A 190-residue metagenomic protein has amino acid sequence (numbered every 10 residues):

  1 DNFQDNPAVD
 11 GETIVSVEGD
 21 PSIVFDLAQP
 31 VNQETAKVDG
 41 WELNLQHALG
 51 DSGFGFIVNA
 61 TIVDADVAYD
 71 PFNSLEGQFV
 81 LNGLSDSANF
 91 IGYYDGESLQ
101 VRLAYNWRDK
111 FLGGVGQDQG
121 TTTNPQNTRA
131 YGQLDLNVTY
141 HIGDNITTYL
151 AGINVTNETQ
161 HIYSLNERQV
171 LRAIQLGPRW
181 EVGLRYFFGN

Functional and structural regions predicted by a protein language model:
D1-N2, W107-Q117, T139-N190: C-terminal beta-signal and adjacent terminal beta-strands/loops of Gram-negative outer-membrane beta-barrel proteins
N2-E18, F72-F79, D109, D118-P125 (+1 more regions): Flexible, surface-exposed loop regions and adjacent strand-edge segments of Gram-negative outer-membrane beta-barrel
A8, A36-V38, Q160: Short capping/connector residues at structural and topological boundaries
I14-Q117, T156: Gram-negative outer-membrane beta-barrel transporters
P30-N32, T122, L136, R168: Short, solvent-exposed loop/turn positions at domain surfaces that link secondary-structure elements or cap domain
N32-E34, P125-N127, A173: Outer-membrane beta-barrel proteins
K37, L84, A130-G132, D144 (+1 more regions): Residue-level preference for beta-strand/loop junctions
D86-Y94, L134-V138, R172, V182-L184: Feature captures outer-membrane beta-barrel proteins of Gram-negative bacteria and organelles
